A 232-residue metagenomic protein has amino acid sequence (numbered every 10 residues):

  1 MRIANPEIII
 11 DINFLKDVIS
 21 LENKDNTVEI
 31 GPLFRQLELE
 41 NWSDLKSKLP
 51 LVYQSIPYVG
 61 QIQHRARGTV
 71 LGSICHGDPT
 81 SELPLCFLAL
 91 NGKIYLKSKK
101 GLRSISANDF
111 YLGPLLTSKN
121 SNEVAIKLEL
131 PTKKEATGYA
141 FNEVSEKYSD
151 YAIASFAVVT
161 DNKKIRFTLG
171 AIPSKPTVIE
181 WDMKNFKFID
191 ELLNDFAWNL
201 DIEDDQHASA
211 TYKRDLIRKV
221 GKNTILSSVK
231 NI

Functional and structural regions predicted by a protein language model:
M1-I232: C-terminal structural segment of proteins
